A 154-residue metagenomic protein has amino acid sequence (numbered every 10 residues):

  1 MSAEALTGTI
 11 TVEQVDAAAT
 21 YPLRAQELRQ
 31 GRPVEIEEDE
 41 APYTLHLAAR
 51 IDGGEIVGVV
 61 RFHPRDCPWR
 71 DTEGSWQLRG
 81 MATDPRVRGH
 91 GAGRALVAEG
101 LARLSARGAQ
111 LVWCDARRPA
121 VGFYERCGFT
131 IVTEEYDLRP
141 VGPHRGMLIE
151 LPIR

Functional and structural regions predicted by a protein language model:
M1-V15, I153-R154: Conserved N-terminal entry element of GNAT/NAT acetyltransferase domains
P22-G53, R65-C67: Active-site rim helix/loop that mediates acceptor-substrate recognition in acyltransferases
R24, Y124, F129: Conserved active-site tyrosine of GNAT-family acetyltransferases
A48, E55-D66, Q77-A82: Conserved beta-strand in the GNAT
R65-L78, R88, V141: A conserved beta-turn-beta hairpin within the catalytic core of GNAT-like acetyltransferases that forms part
V87-E99: Conserved acetyl-CoA pyrophosphate-binding loop and the N-cap/start of the following alpha-helix in GNAT-like
V97, L104-R117: Conserved GNAT acetyl-CoA-binding A-motif
W113-D115, T130-G146: Conserved catalytic-core motifs of GNAT/GCN5-like acyltransferases
